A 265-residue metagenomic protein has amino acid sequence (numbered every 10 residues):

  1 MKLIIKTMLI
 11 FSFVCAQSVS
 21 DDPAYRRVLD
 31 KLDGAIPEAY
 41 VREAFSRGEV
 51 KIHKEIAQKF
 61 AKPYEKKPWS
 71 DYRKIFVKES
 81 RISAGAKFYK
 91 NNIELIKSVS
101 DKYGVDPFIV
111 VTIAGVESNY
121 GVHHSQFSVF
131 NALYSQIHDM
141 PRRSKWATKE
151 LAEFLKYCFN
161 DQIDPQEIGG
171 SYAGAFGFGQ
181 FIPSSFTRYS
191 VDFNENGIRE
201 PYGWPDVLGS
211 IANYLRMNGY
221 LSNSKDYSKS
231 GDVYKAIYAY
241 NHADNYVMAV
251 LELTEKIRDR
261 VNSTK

Functional and structural regions predicted by a protein language model:
M1, K6-T148, E153-G169, G174 (+1 more regions): Cell-wall glycan-active module
Q180: Functionally critical loop-and-helix segments that line ligand-binding/catalytic clefts of soluble enzyme domains
